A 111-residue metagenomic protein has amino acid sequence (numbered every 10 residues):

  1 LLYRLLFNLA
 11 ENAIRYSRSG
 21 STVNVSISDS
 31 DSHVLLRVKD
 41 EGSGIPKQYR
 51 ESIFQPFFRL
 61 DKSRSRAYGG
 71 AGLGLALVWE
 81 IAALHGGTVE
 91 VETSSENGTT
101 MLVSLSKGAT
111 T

Functional and structural regions predicted by a protein language model:
A13-I14: Short helix-loop "hinge" at the ATP-lid/N-box region of the Bergerat-fold HATPase_c
G20-S32: Short beta-strand/loop element within the Bergerat-fold HATPase_c
D40: Acidic ATP/Mg2+-coordinating residue in the GHKL
I45-R59: Short conserved segment of the HATPase_c
G69, G74, V78: Short alpha-helical Gxxx[C/S/T] motif in the catalytic ATP-binding
N97-M101: Glycine-rich GHKL/ HATPase_c ATP-binding element in histidine kinases
